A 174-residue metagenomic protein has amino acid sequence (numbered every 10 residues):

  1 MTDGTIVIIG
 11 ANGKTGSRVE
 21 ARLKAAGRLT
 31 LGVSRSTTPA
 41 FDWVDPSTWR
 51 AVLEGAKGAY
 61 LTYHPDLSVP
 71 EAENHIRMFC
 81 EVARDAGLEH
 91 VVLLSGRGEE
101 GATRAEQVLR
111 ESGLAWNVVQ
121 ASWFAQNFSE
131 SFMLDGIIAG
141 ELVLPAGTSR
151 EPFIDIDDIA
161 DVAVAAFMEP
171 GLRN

Functional and structural regions predicted by a protein language model:
T2-R35, F41-S47, E54, S68-N74 (+2 more regions): Oxidoreductase cofactor-interface core, primarily capturing Rossmann-like NAD(P)-dependent enzymes
G58-T62, L93: Redox-cofactor binding/interface segments in oxidoreductases and associated redox assembly factors
Y63-L67: Phosphate/nucleotide-donor binding subsite
